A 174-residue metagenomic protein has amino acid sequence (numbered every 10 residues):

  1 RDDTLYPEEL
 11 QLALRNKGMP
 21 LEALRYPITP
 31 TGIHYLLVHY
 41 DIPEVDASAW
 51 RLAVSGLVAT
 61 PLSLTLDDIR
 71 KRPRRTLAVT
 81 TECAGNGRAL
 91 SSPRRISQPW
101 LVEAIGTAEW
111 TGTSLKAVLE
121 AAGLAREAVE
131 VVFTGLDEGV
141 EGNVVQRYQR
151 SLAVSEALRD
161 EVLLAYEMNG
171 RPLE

Functional and structural regions predicted by a protein language model:
R1-E174: Structured, non-membrane catalytic/scaffold regions adjacent to prosthetic-group chemistry
